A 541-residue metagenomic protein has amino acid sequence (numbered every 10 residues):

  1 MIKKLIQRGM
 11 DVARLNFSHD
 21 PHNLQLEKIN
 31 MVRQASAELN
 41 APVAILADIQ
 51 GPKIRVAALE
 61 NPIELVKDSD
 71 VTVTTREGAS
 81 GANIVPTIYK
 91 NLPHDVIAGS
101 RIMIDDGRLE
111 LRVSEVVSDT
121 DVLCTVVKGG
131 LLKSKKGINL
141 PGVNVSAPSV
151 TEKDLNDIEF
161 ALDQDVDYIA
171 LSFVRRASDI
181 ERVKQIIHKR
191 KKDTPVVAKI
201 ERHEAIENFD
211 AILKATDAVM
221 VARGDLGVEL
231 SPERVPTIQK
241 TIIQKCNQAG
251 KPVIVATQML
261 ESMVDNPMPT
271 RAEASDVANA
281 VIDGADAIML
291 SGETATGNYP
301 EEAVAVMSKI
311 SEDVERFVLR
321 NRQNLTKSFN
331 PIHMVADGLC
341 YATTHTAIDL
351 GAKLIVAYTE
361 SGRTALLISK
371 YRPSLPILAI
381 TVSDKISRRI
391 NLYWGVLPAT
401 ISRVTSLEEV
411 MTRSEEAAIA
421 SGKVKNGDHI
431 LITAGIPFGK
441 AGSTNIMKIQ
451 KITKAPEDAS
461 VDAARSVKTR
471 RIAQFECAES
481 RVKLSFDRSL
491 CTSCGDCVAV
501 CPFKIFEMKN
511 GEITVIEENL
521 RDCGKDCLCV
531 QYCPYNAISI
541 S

Functional and structural regions predicted by a protein language model:
M1-V461: Non-catalytic helical/linker scaffolds that mediate oligomerization, partner binding, and domain coupling around large
E115-T120, C477-A478, M508-N510: Short, ordered beta-strand-loop transition motifs
D462-K483: Iron-sulfur (Fe-S) cluster-binding modules
A478-D487, C491, C497: Extracytoplasmic/periplasm-facing segments of secreted or lipoprotein envelope proteins
S489-L490, V500, R521-D522, Y532: Short pre-active-site segment immediately N-terminal to redox-active cysteine/selenocysteine motifs in thiol-based
T492-S493, K525: Left-handed beta-helix
D496-E512, L528-S541: Iron-sulfur cluster-binding cysteine motifs and their immediate structural context in ferredoxin-like electron-transfer
G511-C523: Short linker/helix segments within small regulatory modules
